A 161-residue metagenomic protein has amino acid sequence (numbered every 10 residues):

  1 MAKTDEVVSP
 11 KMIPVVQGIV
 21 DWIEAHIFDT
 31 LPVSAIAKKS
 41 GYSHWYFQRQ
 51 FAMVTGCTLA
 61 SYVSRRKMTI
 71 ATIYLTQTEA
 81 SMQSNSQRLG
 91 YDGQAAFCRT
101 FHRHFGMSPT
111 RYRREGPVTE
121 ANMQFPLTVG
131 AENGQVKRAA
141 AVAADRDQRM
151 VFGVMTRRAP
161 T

Functional and structural regions predicted by a protein language model:
M1-P14, D21, R99-P160: …primarily DNA-binding HTH/wHTH and HhH modules…
A2-V7, T30-R66, S86-R111: Basic/polar phosphate-binding segments, predominantly the helix-turn-helix DNA-binding elements of transcriptional
Q17-S34, M53-D92, G116-A140: Terminal helix-turn-helix DNA-binding modules in bacterial transcription factors
